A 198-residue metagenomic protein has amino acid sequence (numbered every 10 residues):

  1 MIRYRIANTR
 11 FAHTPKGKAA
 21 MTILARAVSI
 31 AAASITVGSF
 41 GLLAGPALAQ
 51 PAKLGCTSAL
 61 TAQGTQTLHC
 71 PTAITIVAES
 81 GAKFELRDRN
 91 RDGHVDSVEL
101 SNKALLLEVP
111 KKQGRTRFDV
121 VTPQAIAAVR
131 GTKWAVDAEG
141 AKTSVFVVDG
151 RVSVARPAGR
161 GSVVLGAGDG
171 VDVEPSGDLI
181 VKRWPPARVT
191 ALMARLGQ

Functional and structural regions predicted by a protein language model:
A7-T9, T14, I30, L192: General helical structural elements
T14-G38: Bacterial N-terminal signal peptides that target proteins for export
L42-A49: Sec/Tat signal peptide C-region and signal peptidase I cleavage site
Q50-Q198: Flexible, surface-exposed loop/linker segments and immediately adjacent secondary-structure boundaries
